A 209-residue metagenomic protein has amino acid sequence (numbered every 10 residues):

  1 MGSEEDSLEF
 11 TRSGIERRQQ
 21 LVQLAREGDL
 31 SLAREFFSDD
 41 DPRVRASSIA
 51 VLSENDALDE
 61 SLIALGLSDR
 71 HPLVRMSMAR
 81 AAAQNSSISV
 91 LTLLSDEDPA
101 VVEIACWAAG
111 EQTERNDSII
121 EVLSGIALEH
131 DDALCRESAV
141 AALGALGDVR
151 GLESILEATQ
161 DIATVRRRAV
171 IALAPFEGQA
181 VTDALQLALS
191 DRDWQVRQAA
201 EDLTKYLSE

Functional and structural regions predicted by a protein language model:
M1-L8, R26-S38, N55-S68, Q84-S95 (+4 more regions): Amphipathic alpha-helical scaffolding segments comprising HEAT/armadillo-like alpha-solenoid repeats
T11-I15, P42-R43, R70-L73, P99-A100 (+4 more regions): Alpha-helix N-cap/helix-start positions at coil->helix boundaries
R17-Q20, S48, M78, A105 (+3 more regions): Conserved hydrophobic register position within alpha-solenoid helical repeats
Q19, P42-E54, P72-R80: Non-membrane alpha-helical segments in proteins
T92-E114: Hydrophobic, well-structured mid-protein blocks that either form specific transmembrane helices
E103-A108, G125, D131-A141: Histidine/lysine/aspartate-rich catalytic loop segments that bind and position anionic ligands
A163, A169-E209: Long, ordered, amphipathic alpha-helical scaffolds
